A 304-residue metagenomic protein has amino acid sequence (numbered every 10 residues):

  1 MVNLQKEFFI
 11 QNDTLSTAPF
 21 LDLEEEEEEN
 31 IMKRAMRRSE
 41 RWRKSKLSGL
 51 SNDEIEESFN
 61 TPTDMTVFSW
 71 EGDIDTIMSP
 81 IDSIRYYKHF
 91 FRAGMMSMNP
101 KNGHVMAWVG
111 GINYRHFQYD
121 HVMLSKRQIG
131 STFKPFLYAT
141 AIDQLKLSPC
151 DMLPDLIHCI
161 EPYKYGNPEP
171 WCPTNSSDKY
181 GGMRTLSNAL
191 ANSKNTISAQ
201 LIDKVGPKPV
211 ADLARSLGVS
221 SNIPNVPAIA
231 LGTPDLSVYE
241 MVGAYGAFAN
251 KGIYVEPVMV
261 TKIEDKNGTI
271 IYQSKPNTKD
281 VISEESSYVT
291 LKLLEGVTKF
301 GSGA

Functional and structural regions predicted by a protein language model:
M1-N99, W108, Y114-Y119, F133 (+1 more regions): A penicillin-recognizing enzyme superfamily signal
L4-F8, N12, T140, Q144-L145 (+9 more regions): A generic secondary-structure signal for well-formed alpha-helical elements
Y86-K88, R92-V105, F133, A139 (+2 more regions): C-terminal substrate/ligand-recognition segments
Y87-G94, H116-F136, C150-M152, L156 (+2 more regions): Short active-site loop at a secondary-structure junction that contains or immediately precedes the catalytic residue(s)
K101-N102, I112-H116, Q128, H158-I160 (+6 more regions): Solvent-exposed loop/turn segments at secondary-structure junctions within structured extracellular/periplasmic domains
N102-G103, K126-D155, A189, A244-F248 (+1 more regions): Active-site SXXK
L147-V210, Y254, K266-L291, E295-G296: Conserved catalytic neighborhood of penicillin-recognizing serine enzymes
N167-C172, V205-G243, G252, E256-M259: Mid-domain, small-residue-enriched loop/turn segments at the edges of structured enzyme/sensor domains
